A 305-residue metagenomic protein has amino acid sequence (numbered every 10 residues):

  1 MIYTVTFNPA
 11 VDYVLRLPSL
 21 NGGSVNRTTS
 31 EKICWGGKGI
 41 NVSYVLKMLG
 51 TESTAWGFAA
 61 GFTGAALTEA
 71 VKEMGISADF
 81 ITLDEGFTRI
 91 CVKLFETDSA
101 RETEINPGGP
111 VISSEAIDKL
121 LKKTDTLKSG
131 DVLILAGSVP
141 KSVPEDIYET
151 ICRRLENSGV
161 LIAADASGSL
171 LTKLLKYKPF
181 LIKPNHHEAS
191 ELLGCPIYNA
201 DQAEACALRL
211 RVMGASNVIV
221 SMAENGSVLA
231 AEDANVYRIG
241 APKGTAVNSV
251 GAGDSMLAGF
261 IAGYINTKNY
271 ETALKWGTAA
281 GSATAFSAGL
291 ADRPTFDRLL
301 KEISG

Functional and structural regions predicted by a protein language model:
M1-G23: Positively charged, low-complexity intrinsically disordered leader regions
I2, T51-T54, A78-D79, I162 (+1 more regions): Hydrophobic anchor at the start of a short beta-strand that flanks the dinucleotide cofactor-binding loop
R27-F87, E302-I303: Substrate-binding N-lobe of the ribokinase-like
K47, E156, I265: Gly/Ala-rich phosphate-binding loop of Rossmann-like dinucleotide-binding domains, activating on the conserved
L83, L94-S129: Conserved phosphate-binding/catalytic loop of the ribokinase/pfkB sugar-kinase fold
E104-N106, G130-G137, D165, K183-E188: Short beta-strands and strand-loop turn motifs
E145-D233: Conserved phosphate/ATP/ADP-binding segment of small-molecule kinases
T172, A200-G305: Conserved phosphate-binding/catalytic region of the ribokinase-like
